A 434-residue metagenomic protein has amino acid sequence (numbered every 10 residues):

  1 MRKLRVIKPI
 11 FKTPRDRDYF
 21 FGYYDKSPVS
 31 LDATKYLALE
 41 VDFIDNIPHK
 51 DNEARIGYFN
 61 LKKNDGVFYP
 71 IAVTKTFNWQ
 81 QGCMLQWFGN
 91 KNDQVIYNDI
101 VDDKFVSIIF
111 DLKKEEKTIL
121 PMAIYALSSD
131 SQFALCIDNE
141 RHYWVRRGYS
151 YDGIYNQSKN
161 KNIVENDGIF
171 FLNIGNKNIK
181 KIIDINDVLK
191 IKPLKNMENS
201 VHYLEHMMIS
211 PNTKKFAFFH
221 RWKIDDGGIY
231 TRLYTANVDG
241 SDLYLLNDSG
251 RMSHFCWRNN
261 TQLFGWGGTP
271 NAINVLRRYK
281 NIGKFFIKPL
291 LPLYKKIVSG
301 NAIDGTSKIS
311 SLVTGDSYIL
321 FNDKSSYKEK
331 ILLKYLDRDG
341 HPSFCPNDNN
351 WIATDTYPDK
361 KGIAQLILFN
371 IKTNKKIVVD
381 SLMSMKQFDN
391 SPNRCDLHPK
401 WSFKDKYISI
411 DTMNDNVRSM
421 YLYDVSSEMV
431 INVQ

Functional and structural regions predicted by a protein language model:
D18-D25, F43, H49-I100, G250: Blade-loop segments of beta-propeller domains
K26-Y36, F77-V95, D99-V101, Y125-F133 (+6 more regions): Blade-terminus and WD-like Trp-Asp/Gly-His loop motifs, strongest in beta-propeller folds
L39-E53, I137-N166, F218-Y230, G267-V313 (+2 more regions): Short, conserved, GDST-rich strand-edge loop motifs in beta-rich repeat architectures
E53-K63, I108-K113, V164-N176, Y230-G240 (+3 more regions): Beta-propeller blade signature
T76-G89, Q94-G168, I182-E198: Asp-box/WD-like beta-propeller blade repeats and closely related beta-sheet repeat scaffolds
N247-S253, K330-S343, K375-K400: Conserved blade-ending motifs and adjacent loop-strand segments that build the rim/top face of beta-propeller domains
K295-I319, Y327-K375: Loop/turn-rich, solvent-exposed surfaces of beta-rich toroidal or solenoidal domains
C395-Q434: Blade-level signature of beta-propeller repeat domains, shared across WD40, Kelch, NHL, RCC1 and BNR/Asp-box propellers
